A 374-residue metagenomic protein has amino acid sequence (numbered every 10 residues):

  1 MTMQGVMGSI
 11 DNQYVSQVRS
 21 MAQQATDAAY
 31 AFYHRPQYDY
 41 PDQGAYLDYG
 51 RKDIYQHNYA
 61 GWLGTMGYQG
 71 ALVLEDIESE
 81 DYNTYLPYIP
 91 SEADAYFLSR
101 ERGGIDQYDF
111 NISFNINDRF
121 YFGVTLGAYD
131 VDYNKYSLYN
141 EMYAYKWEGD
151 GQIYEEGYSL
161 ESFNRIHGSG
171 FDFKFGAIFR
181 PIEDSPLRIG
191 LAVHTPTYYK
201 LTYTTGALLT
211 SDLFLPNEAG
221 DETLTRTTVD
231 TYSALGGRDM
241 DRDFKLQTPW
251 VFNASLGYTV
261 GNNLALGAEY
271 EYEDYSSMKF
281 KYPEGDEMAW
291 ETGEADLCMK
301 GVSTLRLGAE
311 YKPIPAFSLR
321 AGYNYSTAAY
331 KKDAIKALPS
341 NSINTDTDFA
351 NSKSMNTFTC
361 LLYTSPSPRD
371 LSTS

Functional and structural regions predicted by a protein language model:
T2-S365, R369, S374: Outer-membrane beta-barrel porins/channels
